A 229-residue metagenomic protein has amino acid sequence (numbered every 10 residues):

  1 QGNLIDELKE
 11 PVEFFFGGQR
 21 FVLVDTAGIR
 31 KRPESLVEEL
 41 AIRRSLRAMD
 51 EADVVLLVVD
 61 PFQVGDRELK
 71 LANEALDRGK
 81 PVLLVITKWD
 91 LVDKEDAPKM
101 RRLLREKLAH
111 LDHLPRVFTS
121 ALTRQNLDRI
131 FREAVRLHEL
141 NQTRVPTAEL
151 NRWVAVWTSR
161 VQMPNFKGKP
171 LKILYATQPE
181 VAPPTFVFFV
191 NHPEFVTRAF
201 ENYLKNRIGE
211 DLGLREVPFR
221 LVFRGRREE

Functional and structural regions predicted by a protein language model:
Q1-L23, I29-A41, E51-L57, F62-E229: C-terminal-of-GTPase-core extension/linker across diverse P-loop GTPases
S45: Acidic, amphipathic alpha-helical patches
